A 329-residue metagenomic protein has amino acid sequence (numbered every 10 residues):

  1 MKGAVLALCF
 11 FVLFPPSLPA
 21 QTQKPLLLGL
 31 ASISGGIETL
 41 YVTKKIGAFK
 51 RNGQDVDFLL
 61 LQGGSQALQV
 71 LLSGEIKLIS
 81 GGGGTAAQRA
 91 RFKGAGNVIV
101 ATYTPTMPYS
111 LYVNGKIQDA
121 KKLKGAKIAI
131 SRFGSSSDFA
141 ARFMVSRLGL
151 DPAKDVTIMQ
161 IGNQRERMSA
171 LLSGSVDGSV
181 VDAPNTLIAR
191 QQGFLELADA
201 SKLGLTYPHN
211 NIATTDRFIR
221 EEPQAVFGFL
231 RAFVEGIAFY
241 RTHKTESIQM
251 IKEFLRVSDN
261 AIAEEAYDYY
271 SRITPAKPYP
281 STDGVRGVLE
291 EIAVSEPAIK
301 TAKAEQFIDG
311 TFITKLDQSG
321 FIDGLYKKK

Functional and structural regions predicted by a protein language model:
A4-P16: Bacterial N-terminal signal peptides
Q21-N163, R167-S173, D177-A183, E196-A200 (+1 more regions): Short, glycine-/small- and polar/acidic-enriched structural segments that line small-molecule recognition paths
D57, T157-M159, E265-S271, K303-T314: Short linear loop/turn motifs
T85, I158, R165-L255: Pocket-lining segment of extracytoplasmic ligand-binding domains
G134-P152, R231-A263, E305-I308, T314-F321: Ligand-binding clefts/hinges and TM-proximal coupling segments of bilobed small-molecule sensing domains
R220-T301: Secondary-structure end/capping motifs
A293-K329: Conserved C-terminal helix/tail region of periplasmic/extracytoplasmic solute-binding proteins
